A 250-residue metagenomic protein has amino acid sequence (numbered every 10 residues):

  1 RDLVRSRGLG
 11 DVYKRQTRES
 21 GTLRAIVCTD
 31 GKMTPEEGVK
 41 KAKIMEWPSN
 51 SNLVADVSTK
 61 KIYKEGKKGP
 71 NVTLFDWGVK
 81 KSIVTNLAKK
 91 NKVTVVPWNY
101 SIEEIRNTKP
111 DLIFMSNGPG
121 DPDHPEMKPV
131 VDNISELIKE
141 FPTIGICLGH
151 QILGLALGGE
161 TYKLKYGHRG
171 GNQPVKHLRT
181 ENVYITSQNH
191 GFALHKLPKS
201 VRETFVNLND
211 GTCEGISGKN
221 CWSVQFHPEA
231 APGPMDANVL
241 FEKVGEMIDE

Functional and structural regions predicted by a protein language model:
D2-Y13: Single conserved hydrophobic/aromatic residue that forms the stacking wall/gate of nucleotide- or nucleobase-binding
T17-N71: Flexible inter-domain linker/hinge segments
V39-S49, L53, E229-E250: Acyltransferase
N71-F75, I144: Conserved beta-strand elements of the Class I
K81-V95: Short helix-loop-beta junction
I102-K109: Short amphipathic alpha-helix with an adjacent loop that forms part of the alpha/beta core around
L112, S116-I185, G191, G233-K243 (+1 more regions): Cysteine-nucleophile active-site neighborhood
E181-N220: Catalytic beta-strand/loop cores that center a nucleophilic Ser/Cys/Thr and support acyl-enzyme chemistry
